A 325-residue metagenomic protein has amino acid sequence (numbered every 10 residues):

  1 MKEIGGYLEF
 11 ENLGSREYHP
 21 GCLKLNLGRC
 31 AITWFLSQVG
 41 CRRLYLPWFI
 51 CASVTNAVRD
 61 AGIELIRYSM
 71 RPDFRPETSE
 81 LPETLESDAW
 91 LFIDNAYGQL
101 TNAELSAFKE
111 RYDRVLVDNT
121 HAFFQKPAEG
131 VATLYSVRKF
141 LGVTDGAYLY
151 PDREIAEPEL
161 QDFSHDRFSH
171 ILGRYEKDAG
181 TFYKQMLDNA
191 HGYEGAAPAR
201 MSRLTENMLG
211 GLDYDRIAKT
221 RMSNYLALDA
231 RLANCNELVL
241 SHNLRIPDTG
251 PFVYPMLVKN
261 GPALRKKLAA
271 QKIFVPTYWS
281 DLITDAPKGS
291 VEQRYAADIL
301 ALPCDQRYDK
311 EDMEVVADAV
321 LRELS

Functional and structural regions predicted by a protein language model:
E3-Y7, R16-L23, I50, F92-N95 (+1 more regions): PLP-dependent aminotransferase class I/II
I4-C22, C30-R111, A122: PLP-dependent aminotransferase-like
C22, A61-I66, D88-A89, R111-V115 (+4 more regions): Active-site regions of enzymes building and remodeling cell-envelope glycoconjugates
Y45, W90-I93, L116, L134 (+1 more regions): Structural motif
F74-E80, F124-G130, G142-L149, A286-G289: Short, charged, surface-exposed secondary-structure boundary motifs
E83, S106-A107, Q125, I246 (+1 more regions): Short secondary-structure boundary/capping segments
N119: Walker B catalytic acidic pair
G130-G173: Active-site PLP attachment segment
